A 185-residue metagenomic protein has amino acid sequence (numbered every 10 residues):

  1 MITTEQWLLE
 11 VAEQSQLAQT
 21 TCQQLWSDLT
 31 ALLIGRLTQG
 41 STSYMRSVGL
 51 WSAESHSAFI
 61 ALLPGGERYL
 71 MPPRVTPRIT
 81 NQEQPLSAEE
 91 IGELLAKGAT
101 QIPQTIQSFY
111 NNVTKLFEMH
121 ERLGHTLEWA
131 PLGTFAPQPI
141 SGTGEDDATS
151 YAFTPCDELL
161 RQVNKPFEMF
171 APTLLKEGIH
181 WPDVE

Functional and structural regions predicted by a protein language model:
M1-E185: Strongly charged
